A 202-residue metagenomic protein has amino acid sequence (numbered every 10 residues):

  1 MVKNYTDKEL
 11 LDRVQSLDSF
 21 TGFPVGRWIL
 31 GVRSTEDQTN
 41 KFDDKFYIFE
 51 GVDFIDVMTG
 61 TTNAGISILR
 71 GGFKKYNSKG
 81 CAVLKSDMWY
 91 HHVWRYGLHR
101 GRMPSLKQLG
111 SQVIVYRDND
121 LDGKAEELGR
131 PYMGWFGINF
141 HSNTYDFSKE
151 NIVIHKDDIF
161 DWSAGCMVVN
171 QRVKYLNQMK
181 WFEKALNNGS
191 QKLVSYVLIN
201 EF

Functional and structural regions predicted by a protein language model:
M1-F160, K174-E183, Q191-V194, E201-F202: Cell wall/extracellular polymer interaction/catalysis modules
V169: Short Cys/His-based metal-binding microdomains
